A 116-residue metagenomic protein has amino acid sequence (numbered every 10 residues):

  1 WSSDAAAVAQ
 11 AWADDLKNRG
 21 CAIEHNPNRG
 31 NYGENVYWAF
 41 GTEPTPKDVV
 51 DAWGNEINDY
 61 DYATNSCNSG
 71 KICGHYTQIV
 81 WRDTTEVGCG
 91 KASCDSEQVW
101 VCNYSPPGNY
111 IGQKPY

Functional and structural regions predicted by a protein language model:
W1-Y32: Short, well-ordered surface patches within globular domains
D15, R19, A39, E56: Phosphate/oxyanion-binding loops and surfaces in catalytic or ligand/nucleic-acid-binding neighborhoods
I23, V36, I79: Short clusters of hydrophobic/aromatic residues that line enzyme substrate/ligand-binding pockets
Y32, F40-Y116: Disulfide-stabilized extracellular recognition modules
